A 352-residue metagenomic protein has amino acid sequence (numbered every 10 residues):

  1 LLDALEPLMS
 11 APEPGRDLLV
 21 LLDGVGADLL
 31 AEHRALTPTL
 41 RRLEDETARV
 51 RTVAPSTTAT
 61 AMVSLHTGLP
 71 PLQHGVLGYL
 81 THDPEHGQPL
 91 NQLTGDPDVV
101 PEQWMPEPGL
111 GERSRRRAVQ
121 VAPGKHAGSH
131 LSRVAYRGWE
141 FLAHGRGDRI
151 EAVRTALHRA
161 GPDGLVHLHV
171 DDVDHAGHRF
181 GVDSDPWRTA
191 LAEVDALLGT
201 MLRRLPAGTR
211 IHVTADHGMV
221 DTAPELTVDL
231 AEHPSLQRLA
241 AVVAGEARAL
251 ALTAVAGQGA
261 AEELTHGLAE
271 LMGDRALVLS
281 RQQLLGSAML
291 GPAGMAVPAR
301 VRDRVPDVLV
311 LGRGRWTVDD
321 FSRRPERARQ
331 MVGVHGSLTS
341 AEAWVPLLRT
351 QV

Functional and structural regions predicted by a protein language model:
L1-P7, E32-A48, V53-G164, H169-F180: His/Asp/Glu-rich, glycine-adjacent segments that coordinate divalent cations and/or stabilize oxyanion chemistry on
L2, R154-L157, G161, V173-I211: A long, amphipathic alpha-helix that forms part of the scaffold/cap immediately adjacent to metal-dependent active
P12-P38: TRNA-binding/sensing appendages of the translation machinery
G15-L18, P162-D171, L191, T209-I211 (+1 more regions): Generic beta-sheet signal
L18-L21, E193-L230: Metal-dependent active-site segment of extracytoplasmic phospho-/sulfohydrolases and closely related
V25-G26, D183, H217-G218: Catalytic metal-binding/acid-base residues of hydrolase active sites
E44-M62, L236-A256: A short, conserved beta-to-alpha structural element at the edge of catalytic cores that scaffolds binding
A241-V352: Active-site neighborhoods of enzymes that stabilize oxyanions during catalysis
